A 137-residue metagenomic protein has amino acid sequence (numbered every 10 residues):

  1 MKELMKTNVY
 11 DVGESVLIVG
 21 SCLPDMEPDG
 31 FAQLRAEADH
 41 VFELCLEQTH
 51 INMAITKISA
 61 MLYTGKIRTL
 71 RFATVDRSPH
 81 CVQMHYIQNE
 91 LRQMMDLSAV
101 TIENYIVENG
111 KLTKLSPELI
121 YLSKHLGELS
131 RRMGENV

Functional and structural regions predicted by a protein language model:
M1-V137: Iron-sulfur-associated redox domains of electron-transfer enzymes in respiratory and anaerobic energy metabolism
